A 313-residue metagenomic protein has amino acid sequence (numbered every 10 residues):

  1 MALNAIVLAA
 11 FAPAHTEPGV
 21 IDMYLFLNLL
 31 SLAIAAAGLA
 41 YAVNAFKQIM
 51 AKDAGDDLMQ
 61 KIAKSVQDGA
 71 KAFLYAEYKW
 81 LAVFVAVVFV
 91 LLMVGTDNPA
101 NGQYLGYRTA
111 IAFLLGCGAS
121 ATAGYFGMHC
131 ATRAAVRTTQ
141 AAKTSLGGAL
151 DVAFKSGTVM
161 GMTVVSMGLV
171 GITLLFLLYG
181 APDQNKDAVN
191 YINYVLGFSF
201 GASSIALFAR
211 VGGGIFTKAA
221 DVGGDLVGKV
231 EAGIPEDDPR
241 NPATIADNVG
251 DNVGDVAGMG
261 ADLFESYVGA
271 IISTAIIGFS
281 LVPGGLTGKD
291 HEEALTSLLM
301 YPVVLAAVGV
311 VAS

Functional and structural regions predicted by a protein language model:
L3-S313: Hydrophobic packing and interface segments
